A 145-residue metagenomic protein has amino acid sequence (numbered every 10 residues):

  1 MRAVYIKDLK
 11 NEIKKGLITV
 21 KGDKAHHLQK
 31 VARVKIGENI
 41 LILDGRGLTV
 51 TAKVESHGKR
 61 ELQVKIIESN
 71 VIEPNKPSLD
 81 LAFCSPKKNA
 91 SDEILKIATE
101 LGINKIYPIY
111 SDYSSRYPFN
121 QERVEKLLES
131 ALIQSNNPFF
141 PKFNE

Functional and structural regions predicted by a protein language model:
M1-V71, E122: N-terminal positively charged helical leader segments and presequences
I72-E145: RNA substrate-binding interface of SAM-dependent RNA methyltransferases
